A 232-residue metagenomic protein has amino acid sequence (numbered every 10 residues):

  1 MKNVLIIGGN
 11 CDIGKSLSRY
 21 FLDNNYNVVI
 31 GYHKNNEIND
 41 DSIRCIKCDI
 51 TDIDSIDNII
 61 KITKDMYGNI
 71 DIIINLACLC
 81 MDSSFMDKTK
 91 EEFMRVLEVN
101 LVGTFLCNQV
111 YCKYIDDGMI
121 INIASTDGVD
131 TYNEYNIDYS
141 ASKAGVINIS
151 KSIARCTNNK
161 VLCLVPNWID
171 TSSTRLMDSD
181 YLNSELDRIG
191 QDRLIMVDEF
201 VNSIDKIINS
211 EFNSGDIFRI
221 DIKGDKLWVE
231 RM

Functional and structural regions predicted by a protein language model:
N10, S18: N-terminal Rossmann NAD(P)H-binding glycine-rich loop of SDR-like oxidoreductase domains
D41-D52: Rossmann-fold cofactor-recognition segment
L76-D82: Conserved NAD(P)H cofactor-binding loop of Rossmann-fold oxidoreductase domains
S84-F85, E92-M94, T174, E185: Substrate-binding pocket helix/loop in short-chain dehydrogenase/reductase
N108-Q109, K151: A short, exposed helix-loop element centered on a Lys and neighboring polar residues
M119-G145, S150-K151, R155: Catalytic loop of short-chain dehydrogenase/reductase
R193-D221, K226-L227: C-terminal substrate-recognition "lid" of short-chain dehydrogenase/reductases
